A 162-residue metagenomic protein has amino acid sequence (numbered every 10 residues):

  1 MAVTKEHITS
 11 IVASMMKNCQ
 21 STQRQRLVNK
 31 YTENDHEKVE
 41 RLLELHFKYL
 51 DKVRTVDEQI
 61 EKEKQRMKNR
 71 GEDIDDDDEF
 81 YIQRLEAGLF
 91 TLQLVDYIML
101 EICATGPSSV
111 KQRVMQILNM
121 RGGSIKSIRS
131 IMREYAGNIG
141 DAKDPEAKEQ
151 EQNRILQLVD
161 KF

Functional and structural regions predicted by a protein language model:
M1-F162: Alpha-solenoid helical-repeat scaffold
